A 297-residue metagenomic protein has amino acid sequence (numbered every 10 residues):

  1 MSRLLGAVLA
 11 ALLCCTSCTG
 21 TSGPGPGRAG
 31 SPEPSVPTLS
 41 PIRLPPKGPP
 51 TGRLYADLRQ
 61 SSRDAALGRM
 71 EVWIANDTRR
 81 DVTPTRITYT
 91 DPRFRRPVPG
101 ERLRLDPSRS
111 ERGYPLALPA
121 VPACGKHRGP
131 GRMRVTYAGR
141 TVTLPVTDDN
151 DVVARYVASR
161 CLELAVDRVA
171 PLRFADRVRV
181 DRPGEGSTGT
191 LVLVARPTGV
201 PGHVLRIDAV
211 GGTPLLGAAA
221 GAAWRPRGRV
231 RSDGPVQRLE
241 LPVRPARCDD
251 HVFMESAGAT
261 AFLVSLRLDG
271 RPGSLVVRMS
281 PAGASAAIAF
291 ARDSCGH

Functional and structural regions predicted by a protein language model:
L13-S17: C-terminal motif of bacterial Sec signal peptides marking the signal peptidase cleavage site
C18-S22: Bacterial signal peptide processing site
R28-W73, D77, R160-T190, I288-H297: Beta-sheet-dominated interaction scaffolds and their linkers
A65-E71, G125-R132, E185-V192, S256-A261: Short, solvent-exposed loop/turn segments enriched in Ser/Thr/Gly
R79-T88, K126-P130, V200-G211, H251-V252 (+1 more regions): Short, hydrophobic/aromatic beta-strand segments
P92-C124, L215-H251: Intrinsically disordered, low-complexity Pro/Gly/Ser/Thr-rich segments with frequent PxxP/GP/PP motifs and embedded
V121-L162, C248-A284: Terminal connector regions
A138-A223: Surface-exposed beta-loop interaction hotspot
